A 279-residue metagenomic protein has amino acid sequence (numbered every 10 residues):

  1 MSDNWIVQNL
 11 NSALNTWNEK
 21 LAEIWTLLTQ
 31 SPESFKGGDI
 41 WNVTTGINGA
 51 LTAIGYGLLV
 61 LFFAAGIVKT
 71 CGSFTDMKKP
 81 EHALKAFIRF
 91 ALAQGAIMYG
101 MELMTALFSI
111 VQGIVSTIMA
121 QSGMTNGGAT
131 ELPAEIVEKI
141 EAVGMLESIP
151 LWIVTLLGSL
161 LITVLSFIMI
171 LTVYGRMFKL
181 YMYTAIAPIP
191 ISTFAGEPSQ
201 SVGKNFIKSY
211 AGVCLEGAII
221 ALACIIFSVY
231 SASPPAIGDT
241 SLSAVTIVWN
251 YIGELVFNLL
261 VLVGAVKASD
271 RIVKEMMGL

Functional and structural regions predicted by a protein language model:
M1-L10, P80-G100, G203-C214, S269: Alpha-helical transmembrane segments and their helix-start/interface "positive-inside/aromatic belt" motifs in integral
M1-L58: Binding/recognition "hotspot" determinant
T44-T52, L84-I88, L92, E141 (+5 more regions): Alpha-helical membrane-interface segments at transmembrane helix boundaries
I47-I54, F90-Q94, L171-Y174, Y181 (+2 more regions): Loop-to-transmembrane-helix entry motif
A53-A65, L161-I162, L180: Hydrophobic alpha-helical transmembrane segments
L58-Q94, I186-Q200: Hydrophobic transmembrane alpha-helix segments characteristic of membrane transport and insertion machinery
A93-I186, I220, C224-G278: Non-cytosolic segments of integral membrane proteins
I191-K208, I272-M276: Alpha-helical transmembrane segments
